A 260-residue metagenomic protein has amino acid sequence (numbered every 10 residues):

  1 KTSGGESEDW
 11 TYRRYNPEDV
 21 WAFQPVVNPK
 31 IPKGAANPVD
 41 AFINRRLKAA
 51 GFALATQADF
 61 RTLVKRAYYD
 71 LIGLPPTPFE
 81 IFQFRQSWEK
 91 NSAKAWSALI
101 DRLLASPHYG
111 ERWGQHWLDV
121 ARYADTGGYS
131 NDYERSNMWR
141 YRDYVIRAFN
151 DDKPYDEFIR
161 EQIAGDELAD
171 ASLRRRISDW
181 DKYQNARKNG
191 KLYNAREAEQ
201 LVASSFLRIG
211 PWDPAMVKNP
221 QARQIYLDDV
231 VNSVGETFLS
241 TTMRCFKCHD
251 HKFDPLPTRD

Functional and structural regions predicted by a protein language model:
G4-D260: Short, structured secondary-structure elements that scaffold catalytic or ligand/cofactor-binding regions
